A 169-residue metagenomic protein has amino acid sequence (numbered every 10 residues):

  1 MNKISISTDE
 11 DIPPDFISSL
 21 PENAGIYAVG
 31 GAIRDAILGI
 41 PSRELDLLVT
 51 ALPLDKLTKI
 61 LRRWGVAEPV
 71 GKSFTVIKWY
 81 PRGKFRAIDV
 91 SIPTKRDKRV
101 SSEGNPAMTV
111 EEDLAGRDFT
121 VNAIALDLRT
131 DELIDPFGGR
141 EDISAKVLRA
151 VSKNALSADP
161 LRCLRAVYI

Functional and structural regions predicted by a protein language model:
M1-I169: Catalytic cores of the polymerase beta-like nucleotidyltransferase superfamily and closely associated nucleotide
